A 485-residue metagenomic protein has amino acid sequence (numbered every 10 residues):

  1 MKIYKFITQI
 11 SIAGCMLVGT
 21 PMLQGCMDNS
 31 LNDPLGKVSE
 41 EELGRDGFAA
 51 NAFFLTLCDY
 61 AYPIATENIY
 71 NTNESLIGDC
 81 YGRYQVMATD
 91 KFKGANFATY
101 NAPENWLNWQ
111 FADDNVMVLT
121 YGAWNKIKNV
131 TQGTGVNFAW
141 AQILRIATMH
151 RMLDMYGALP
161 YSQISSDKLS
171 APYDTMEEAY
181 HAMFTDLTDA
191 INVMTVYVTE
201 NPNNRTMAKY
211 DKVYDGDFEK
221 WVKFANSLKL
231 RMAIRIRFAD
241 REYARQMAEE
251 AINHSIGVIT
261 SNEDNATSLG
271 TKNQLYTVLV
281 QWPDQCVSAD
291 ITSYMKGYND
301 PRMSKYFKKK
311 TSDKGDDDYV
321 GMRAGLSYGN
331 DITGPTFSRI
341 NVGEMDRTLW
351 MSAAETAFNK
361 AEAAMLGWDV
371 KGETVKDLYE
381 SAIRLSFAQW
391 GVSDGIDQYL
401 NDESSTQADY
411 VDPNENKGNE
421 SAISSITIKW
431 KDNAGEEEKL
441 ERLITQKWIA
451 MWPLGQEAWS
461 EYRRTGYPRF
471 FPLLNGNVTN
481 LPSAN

Functional and structural regions predicted by a protein language model:
M1, C26-D28, L57, I146 (+2 more regions): Terminal processing/anchoring signals of secreted or surface-associated proteins and related intramolecular
K2-I12: Bacterial N-terminal signal peptides that target proteins for export
P21-G25: C-terminal motif of bacterial Sec signal peptides marking the signal peptidase cleavage site
C26-A88, P468, N480-N485: Membrane-proximal, proline-rich intrinsically disordered regions
T66-L76, G157-L159, R245, S460: Beta-strand acidic-aromatic groove motif in beta-rich domains, primarily in extracellular
M87-G395, D432-E441, Q446: Structured, solvent-exposed acidic/aromatic patches
F387-N485: C-terminal functional modules
